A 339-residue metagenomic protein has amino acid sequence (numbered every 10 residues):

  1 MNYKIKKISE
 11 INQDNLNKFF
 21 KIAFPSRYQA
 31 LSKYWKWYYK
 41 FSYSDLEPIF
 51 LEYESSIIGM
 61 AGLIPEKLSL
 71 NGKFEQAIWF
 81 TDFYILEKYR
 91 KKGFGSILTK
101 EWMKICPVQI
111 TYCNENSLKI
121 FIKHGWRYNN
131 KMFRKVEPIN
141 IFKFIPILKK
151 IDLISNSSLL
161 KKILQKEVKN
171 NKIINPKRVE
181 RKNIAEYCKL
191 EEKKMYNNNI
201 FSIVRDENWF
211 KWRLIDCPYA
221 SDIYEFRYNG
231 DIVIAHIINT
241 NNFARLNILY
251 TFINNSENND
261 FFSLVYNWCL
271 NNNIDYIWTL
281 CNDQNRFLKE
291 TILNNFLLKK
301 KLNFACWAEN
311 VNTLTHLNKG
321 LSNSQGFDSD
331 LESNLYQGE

Functional and structural regions predicted by a protein language model:
M1-E52, I57, K73-W79, I147-N208 (+2 more regions): Short amphipathic alpha-helix that is part of the acyltransferase structural core
Y3, K7-E10, N17-K92, S96-I110 (+3 more regions): Conserved donor-binding loop and adjoining core beta-sheet/short helix segment in diverse acyl/aminoacyl transferases
L16, G59-A61, I141, E186-C188 (+1 more regions): Short, solvent-exposed polar/charged micro-motifs at secondary-structure junctions
F20-F24, W102, F121, E191 (+4 more regions): Hydrophobic, Leu/Ile/Phe/Ala-enriched alpha-helical segments that form helix-helix packing faces
W35-Y39, A61-L63, G95, W126 (+3 more regions): Tryptophan-centric aromatic hotspots in well-structured domains and transmembrane helices
I49, D222-Y224, I277-N282: A short glycine-rich, hydrophobically flanked beta-strand micro-motif that places a catalytic Asp/Glu for divalent metal
Q109-Q165, I234-N259, S263-E339: Active-site/acyl-donor-binding loops of N-acyltransferases
I184-I237, N241: Non-catalytic interaction/regulatory modules that flank or connect domains
